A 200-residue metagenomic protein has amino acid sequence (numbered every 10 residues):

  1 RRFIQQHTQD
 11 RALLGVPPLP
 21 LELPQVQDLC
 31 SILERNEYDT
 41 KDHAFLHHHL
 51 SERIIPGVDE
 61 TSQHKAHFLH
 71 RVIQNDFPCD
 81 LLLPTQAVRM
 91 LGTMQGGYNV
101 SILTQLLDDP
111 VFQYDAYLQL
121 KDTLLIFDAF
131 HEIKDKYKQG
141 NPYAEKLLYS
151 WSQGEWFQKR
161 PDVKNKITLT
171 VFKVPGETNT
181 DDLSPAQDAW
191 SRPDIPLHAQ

Functional and structural regions predicted by a protein language model:
R1-R35: Amphipathic alpha-helical packing elements
Q5, V26, P84-T85, V100: Residue-level signal for cytosolic alpha-helical hairpin/rod architecture
Q9, C30, E34, H47-I54 (+1 more regions): Short amphipathic alpha-helical segments enriched in leucine
V16-L19, K41-E60, Q74, L81-Q95 (+3 more regions): Structural detector for internal amphipathic alpha-helices that build alpha-solenoid repeat scaffolds
L23-I32, P56-N75, M94-D108, L125-Y137: Amphipathic alpha-helical scaffolding segments comprising HEAT/armadillo-like alpha-solenoid repeats
E37-L46, L197-Q200: Active-site-flanking structural segment that lines cofactor/substrate pockets
D108, Y117-Q200: Fe-S-dependent hydro-lyases/dehydratases of central metabolism
